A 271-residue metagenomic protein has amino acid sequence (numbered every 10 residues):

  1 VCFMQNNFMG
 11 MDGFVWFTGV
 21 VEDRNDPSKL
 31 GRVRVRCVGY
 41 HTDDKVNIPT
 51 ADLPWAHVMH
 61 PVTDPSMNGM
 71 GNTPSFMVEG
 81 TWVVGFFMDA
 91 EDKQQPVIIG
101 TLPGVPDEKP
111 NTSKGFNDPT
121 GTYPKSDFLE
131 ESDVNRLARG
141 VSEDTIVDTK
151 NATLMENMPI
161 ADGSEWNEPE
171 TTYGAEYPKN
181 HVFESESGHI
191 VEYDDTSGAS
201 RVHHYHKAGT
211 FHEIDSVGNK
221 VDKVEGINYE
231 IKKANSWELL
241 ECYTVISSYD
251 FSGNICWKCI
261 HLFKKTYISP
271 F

Functional and structural regions predicted by a protein language model:
V1-F271: Amphipathic alpha-helical and helix-coil boundary elements used as assembly and membrane-proximal scaffolds
